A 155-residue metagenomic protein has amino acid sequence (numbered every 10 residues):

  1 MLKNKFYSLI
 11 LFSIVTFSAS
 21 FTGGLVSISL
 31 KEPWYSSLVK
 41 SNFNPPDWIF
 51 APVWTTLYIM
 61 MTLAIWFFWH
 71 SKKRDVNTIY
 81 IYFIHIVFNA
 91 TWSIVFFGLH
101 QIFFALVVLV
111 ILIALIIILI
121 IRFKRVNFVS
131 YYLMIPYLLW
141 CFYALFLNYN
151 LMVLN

Functional and structural regions predicted by a protein language model:
K3-V26: N-terminal signal-anchor transmembrane alpha helix
S29-N42, V153-N155: Membrane-interface helix termini and inter-helical loops of multi-pass transporters
S37-K40, I102-I111, S130-L133: Non-cytosolic membrane-interface motifs at loop->transmembrane helix junctions
P45-M60, H100-L112: Membrane-interface loop-to-helix entry segments
W54-I65, H85-F88: Core segments of transmembrane alpha-helices that mediate helix-helix packing or line hydrophobic substrate/ligand
R74-Y82: Membrane-interfacial loop-to-transmembrane alpha-helix junctions, especially the N-terminal start
I94-F104, R125-V126, N150-N155: Membrane-interface helix caps and helix-loop-helix hairpins in membrane proteins
V126-N155: Terminal transmembrane helical module of multi-pass membrane proteins
